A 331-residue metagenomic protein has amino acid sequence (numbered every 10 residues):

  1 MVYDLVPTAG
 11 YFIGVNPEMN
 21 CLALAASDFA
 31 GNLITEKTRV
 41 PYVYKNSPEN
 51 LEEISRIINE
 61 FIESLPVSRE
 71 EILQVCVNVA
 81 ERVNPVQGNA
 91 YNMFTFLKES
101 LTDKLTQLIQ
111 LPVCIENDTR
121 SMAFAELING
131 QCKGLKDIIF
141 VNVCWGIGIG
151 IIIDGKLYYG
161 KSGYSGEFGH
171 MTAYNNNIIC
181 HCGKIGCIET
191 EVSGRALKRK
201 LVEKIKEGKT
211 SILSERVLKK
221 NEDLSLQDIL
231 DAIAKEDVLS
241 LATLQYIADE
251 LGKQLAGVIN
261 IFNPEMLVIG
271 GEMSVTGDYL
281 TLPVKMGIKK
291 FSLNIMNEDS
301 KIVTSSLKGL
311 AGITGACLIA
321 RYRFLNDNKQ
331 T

Functional and structural regions predicted by a protein language model:
V2-T38, V43-E70, I109, N175 (+2 more regions): ATP-binding/phosphotransfer module of carbohydrate and carboxylate kinases, centering on a glycine-rich
F12-N16, I72-C76, I138-N142, G148-G150: Short glycine-aspartate micro-motif
D28, P85, I152: Short, acidic, Ser/Thr-enriched surface-loop or helix-capping motifs
L33, A90, L157-Y158: Hydrophobic "anchor" residues
T38-D137, Y279-K289: Glycine-rich phosphate-binding loop and adjoining helix at the ATP-binding site of ATP-dependent phosphoryl-transfer
A80-V83, W145-G146, M273: Short glycine-rich anion-binding loops that position phosphate/pyrophosphate groups of nucleotides and phosphorylated
D118, C144, A316: Active-site glycine-centered loops adjacent to acidic/histidine catalytic or metal-binding residues that shape
G134-V192: Glycine-rich phosphate-binding loop of actin/hexokinase-like ATP-binding domains
